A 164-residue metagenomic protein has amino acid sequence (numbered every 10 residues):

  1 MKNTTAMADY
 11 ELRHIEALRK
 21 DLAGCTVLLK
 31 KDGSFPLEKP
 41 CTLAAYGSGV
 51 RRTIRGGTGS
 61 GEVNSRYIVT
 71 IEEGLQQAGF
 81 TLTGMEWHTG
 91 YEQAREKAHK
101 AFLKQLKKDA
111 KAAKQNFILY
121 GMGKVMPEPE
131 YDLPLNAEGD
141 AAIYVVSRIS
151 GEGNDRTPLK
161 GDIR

Functional and structural regions predicted by a protein language model:
M1-R164: C-terminal non-catalytic regions of proteins with extracellular/luminal or membrane-system context
